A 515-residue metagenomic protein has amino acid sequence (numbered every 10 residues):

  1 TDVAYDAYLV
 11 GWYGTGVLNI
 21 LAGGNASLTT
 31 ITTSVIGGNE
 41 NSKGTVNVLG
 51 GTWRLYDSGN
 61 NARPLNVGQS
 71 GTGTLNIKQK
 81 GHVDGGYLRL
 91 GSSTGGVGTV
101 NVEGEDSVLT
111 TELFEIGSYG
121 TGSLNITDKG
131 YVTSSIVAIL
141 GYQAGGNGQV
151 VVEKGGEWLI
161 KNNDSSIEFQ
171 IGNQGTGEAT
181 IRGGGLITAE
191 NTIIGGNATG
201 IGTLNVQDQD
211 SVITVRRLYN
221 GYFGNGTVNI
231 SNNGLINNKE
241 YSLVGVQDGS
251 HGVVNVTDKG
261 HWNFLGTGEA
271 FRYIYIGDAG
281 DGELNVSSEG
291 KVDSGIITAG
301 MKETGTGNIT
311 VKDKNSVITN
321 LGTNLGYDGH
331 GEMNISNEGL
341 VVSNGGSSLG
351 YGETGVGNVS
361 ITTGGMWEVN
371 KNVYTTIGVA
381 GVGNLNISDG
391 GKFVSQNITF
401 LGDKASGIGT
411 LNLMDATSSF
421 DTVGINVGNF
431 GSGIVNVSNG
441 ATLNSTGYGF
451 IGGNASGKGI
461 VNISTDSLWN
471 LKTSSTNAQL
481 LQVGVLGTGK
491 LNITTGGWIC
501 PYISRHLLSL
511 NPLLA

Functional and structural regions predicted by a protein language model:
T1-A515: Beta-strand-rich extracellular passenger or scaffold domains
